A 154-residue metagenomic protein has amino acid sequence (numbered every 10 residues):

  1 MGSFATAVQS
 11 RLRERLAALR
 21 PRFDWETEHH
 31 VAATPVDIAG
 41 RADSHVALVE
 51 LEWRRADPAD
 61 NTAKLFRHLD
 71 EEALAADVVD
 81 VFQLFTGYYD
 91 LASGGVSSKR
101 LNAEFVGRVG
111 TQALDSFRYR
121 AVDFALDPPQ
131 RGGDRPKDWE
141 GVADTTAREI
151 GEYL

Functional and structural regions predicted by a protein language model:
M1-H29, L154: Acidic-basic catalytic patches of nuclease active cores, encompassing PD-(D/E)XK and other metal-cofactor nuclease
R22, E28-V31, T111, A121: Charged, terminal alpha-helix-loop-beta segments that serve as non-catalytic nucleic-acid engagement and/or assembly
H30, A39-R41, A75: Short, conserved, surface-exposed binding loops centered on an aromatic residue
T34-V36: Change "...and in nucleic-acid phosphodiester-cleaving endonucleases..." to "...and in nucleic-acid processing enzymes
I38-G40, S44-R55, H68: Conserved catalytic cores of phosphodiester-cleaving nucleases, focusing on short active-site segments
A47-V49, F82, R120-V122: Hydrophobic/aromatic beta-strand patches that form the interior of the parallel beta-sheet core in alpha/beta enzyme
R54-G110: Catalytic cores of nucleic-acid endonucleases
Y88-L154: Domain-level recognition of nuclease-like catalytic cores that cleave nucleotide substrates
